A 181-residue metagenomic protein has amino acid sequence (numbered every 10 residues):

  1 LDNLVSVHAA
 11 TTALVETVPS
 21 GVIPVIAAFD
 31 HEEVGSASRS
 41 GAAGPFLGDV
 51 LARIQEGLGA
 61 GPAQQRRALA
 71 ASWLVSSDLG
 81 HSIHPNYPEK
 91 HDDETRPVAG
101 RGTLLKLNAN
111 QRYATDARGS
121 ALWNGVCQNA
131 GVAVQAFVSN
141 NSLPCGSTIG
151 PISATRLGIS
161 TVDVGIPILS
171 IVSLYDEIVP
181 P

Functional and structural regions predicted by a protein language model:
L1-G35, F46-D49: Alpha-helical metal-binding/catalytic segments enriched in His/Glu/Asp
V7-T11, E16, V75, S142-S153: Conserved alpha/beta core surface patches that mediate binding of polyanionic ligands
T12-A28, R53, I166-P181: His/Asp/Glu-rich mid-to-C-terminal helical/loop segments that flank catalytic regions of hydrolases
P19-I26, A60-A71, A130-N141: Flexible, glycine/charged-enriched surface loops at secondary-structure junctions
F29-S40, N141-G150: Beta-rich nucleic-acid/ligand-interaction surfaces
S38-R39, R66, A70-D92: Conserved ATP-utilizing enzyme core subdomain
G44-V75: A glycine-rich helix N-cap at a beta->alpha junction
G80-S173: Active-site-adjacent substrate-binding region of metalloamidase/peptidase-like peptide-processing proteins
